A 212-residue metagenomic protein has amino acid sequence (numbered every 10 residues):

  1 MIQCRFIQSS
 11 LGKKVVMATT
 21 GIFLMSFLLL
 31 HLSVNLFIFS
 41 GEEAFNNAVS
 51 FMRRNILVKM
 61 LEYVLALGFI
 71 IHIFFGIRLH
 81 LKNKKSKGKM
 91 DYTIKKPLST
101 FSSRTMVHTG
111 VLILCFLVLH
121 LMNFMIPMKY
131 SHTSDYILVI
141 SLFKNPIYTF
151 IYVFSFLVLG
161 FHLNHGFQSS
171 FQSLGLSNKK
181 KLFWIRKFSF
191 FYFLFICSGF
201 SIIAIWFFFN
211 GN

Functional and structural regions predicted by a protein language model:
M1-N212: Membrane-embedded alpha-helical bundles that constitute the cytochrome b-like, heme-associated redox core of multi-pass
